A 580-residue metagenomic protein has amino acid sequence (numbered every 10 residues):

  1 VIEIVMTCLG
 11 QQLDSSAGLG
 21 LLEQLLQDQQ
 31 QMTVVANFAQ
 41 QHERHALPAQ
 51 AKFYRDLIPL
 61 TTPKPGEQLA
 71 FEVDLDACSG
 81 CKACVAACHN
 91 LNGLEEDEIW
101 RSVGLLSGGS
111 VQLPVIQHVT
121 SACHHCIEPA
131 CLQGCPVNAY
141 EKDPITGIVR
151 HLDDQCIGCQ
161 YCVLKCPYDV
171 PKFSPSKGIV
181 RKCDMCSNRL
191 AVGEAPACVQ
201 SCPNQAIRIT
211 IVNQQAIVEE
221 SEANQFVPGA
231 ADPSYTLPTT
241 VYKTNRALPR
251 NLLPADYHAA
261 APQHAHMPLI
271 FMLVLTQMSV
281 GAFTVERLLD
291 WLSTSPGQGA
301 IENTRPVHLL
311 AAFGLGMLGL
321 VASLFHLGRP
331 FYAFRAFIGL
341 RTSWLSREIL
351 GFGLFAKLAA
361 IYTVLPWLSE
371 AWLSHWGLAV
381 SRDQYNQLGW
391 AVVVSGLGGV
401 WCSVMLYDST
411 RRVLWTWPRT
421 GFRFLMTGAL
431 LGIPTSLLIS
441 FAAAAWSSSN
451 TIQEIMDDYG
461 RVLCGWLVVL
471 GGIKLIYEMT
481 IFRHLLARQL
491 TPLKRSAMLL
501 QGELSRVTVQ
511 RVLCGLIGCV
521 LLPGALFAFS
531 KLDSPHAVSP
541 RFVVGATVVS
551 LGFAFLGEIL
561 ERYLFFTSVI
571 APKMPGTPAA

Functional and structural regions predicted by a protein language model:
V1-V149, D153-K165, D169-K172, T240: Ferredoxin-type iron-sulfur electron-transfer modules and their immediate structural context
E67-D76, I116-T120, A260-M278, G299-L324 (+2 more regions): Membrane-entry segments of alpha-helical transmembrane domains in multi-pass membrane proteins
A197-D256: Long, compositionally biased charged/polar accessory segments in the mid-to-C-terminal portions of proteins
T244-E302, H308-L310, T567-A571, A579: N-terminal signal-anchor module of multipass membrane proteins
L269-M278, D290-A300, T342-W344, L350-L560: Long, contiguous internal "core" modules enriched in hydrophobic/ aromatic residues
A322-R335, S403-L414, L564-F565: C-terminal ends of transmembrane helices
L327-W344, A571-P572, G576-T577: Flexible loop linkers connecting adjacent transmembrane helices in multi-pass alpha-helical membrane transporters
S550-A580: C-terminal structured interaction module
